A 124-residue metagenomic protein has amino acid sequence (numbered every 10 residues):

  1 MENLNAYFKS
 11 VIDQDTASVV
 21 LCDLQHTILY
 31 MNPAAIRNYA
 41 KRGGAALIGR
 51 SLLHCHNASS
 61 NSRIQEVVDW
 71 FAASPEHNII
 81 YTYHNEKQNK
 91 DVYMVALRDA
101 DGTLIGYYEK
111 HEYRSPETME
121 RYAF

Functional and structural regions predicted by a protein language model:
M1-I36: Sensory modules in modular signal-transduction proteins
I36-R37, L53: Sensory helix hotspots in PAS and closely related PAS-like folds
R37-L47: PAS/PAS-like sensory domain cap-loop motif
A45-S59: PAS-family sensory/regulatory domains
A58-I79: Soluble sensory domains of the PAS superfamily and closely related sensory modules
P75, I79-D91, D99, I105: Per-ARNT-Sim (PAS) sensory domains and their PAS-associated C-terminal
L97-F124: Sensory coupling linkers of modular signal transduction proteins
